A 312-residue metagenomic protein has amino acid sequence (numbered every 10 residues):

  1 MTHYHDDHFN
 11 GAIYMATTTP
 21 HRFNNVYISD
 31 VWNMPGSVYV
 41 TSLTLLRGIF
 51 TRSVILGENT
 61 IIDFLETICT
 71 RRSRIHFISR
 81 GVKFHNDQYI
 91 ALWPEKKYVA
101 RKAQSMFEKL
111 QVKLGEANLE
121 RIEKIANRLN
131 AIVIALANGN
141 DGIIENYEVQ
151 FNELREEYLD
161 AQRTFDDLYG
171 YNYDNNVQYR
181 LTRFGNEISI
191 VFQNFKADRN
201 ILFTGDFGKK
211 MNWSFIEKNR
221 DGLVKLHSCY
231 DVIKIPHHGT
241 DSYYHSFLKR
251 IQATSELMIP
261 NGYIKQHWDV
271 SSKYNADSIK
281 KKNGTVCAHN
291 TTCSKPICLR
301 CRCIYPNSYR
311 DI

Functional and structural regions predicted by a protein language model:
M1-I28, G222-T240, A253-L257: Active-site metal-binding motif and surrounding structural segment of the metallo-beta-lactamase
Y4-N10, N33-G36, G208-N212, H237-Y244 (+2 more regions): Active-site environment of divalent metal-dependent phosphoester hydrolases
F9-T19, V38-T41, H245-L248, V270-S272: Metal-dependent catalytic neighborhoods of phosphoester/phosphodiester hydrolases
Y14-I201, T285, H289-I312: Flexible, acidic/histidine-containing loops and adjacent segments that form or flank the divalent-metal
Q178-L181, I190-N200, T204-S214, V224-P236 (+1 more regions): Solvent-exposed soluble domains appended to multi-pass membrane proteins
E187, S228, Y243: Short, well-structured alpha-helical interface segments that form or flank functional binding sites
F207-G222, F247-I251, Q266-I312: C-terminal regulatory/interaction regions
